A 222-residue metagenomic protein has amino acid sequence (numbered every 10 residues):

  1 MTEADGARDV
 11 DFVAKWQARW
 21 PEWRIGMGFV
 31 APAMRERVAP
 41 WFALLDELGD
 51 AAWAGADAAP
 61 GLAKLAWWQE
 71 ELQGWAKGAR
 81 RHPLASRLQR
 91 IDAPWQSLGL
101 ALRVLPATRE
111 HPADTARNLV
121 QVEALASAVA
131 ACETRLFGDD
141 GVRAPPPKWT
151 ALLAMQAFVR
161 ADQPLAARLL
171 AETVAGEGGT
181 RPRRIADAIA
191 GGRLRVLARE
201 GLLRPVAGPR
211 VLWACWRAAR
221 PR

Functional and structural regions predicted by a protein language model:
M1-E70, G74, A79-Q89, L98-R103 (+2 more regions): Catalytic cores of Mg2+-dependent Asp-rich isoprenoid enzymes
V104-R117: Acidic/His metal-coordination segments adjacent to aromatic residues that form catalytic metal sites in metalloenzymes
